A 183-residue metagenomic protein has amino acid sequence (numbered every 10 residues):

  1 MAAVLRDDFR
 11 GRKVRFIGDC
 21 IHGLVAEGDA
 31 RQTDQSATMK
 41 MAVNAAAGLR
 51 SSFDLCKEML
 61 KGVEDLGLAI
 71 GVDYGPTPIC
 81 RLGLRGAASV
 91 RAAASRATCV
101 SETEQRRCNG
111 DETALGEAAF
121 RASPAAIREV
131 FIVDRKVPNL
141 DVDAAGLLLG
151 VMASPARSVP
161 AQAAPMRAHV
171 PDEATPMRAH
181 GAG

Functional and structural regions predicted by a protein language model:
M1-F9, G48: Active-site-proximal alpha-helical element of nucleotidyl cyclase-like catalytic domains and analogous helices
D8-A37, C56-A94: Catalytic core of nucleotidyl cyclases, primarily class III adenylyl/guanylyl cyclases
S52, C56, R107-D111: Conserved, well-folded catalytic cores of nucleic-acid-processing and energy-transducing macromolecular machines
A88-S89, V100, G110-G183: Intrinsically disordered, glycine/charged-rich C-terminal tails and inter-domain linkers that flank nucleotidyl cyclase
T103-E104: Alpha-helical oligomerization segments
